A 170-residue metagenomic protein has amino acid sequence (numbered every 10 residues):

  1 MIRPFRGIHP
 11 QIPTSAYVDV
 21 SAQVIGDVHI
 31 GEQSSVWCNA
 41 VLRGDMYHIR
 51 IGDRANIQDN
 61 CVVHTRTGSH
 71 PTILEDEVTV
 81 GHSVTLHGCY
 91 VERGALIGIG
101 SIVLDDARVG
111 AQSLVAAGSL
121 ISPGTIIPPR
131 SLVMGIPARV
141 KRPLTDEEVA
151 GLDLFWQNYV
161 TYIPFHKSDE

Functional and structural regions predicted by a protein language model:
M1-Q11, D45, I51-D53, D59-V62 (+3 more regions): Glycine-rich hexapeptide-repeat left-handed beta-helix
M1-V36: N-terminal segments that cap or nucleate solenoid repeat domains
